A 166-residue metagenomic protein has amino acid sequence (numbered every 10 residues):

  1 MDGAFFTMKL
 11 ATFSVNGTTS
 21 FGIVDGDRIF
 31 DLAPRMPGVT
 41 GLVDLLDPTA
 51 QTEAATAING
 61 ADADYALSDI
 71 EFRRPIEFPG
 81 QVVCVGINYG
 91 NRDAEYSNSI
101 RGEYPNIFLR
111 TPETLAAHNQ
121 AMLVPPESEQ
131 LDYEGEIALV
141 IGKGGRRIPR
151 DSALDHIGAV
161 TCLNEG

Functional and structural regions predicted by a protein language model:
D2-A4, E165-G166: Short, intrinsically disordered, charge-balanced linker/junction segments flanking boundaries in proteins
F5-P105: N-terminal non-catalytic cap/leader segment that marks the start of a structured domain
R73, P79-G166: Glycine-enriched loop-and-adjacent helix/strand subsegments that border the catalytic/binding cleft of enzyme cores
